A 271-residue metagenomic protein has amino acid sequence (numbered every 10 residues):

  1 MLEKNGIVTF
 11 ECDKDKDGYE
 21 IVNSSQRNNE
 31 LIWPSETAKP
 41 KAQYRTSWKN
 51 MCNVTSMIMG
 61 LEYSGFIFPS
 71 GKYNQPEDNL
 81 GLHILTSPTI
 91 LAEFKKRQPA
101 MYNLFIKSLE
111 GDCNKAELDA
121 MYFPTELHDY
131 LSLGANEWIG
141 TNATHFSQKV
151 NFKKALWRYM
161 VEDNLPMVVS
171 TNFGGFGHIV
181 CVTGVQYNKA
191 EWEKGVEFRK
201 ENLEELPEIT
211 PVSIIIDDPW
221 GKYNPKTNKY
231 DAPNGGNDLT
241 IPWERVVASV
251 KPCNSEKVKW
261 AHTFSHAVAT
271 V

Functional and structural regions predicted by a protein language model:
M1-L118, F173, Y230-D231, E244 (+1 more regions): Active-site-adjacent structural segments surrounding the nucleophilic cysteine of cysteine proteases and isopeptidases
K49, N53-L61, P124, H128 (+2 more regions): Extracytoplasmic/secreted envelope proteins and their assembly/folding machinery, especially bacterial periplasmic
D112-Y122, T144-V150, A232-R245: Short, exposed beta-strand "edge-strand" segments with a Pro/Gly-rich flavor and a Y/T-containing core
L118, F123-T141: Mid-length scaffold segments of soluble, non-membrane domains
L133-Q148, A261, H266: Generic structural motif
H145-D217: Active-site-adjacent substructure of cysteine-protease-like catalytic cores
V185-V271: Noncatalytic regulatory segments and standalone regulatory/sensor domains
